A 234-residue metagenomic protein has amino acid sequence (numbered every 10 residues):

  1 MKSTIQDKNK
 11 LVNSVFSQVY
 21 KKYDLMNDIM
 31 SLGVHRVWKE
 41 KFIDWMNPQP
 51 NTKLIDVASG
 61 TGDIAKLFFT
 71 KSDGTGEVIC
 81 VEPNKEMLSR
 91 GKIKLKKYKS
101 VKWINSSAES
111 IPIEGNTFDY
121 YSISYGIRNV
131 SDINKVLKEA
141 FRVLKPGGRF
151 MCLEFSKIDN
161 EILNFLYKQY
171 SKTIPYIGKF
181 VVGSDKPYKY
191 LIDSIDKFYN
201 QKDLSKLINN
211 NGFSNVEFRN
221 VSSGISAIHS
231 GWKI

Functional and structural regions predicted by a protein language model:
M1-D24, Y170-S171, V181: N-terminal, positively charged/glycine-rich alpha-helical extensions of SAM-dependent methyltransferases
K10-L11, V81, L153-L207, N211 (+1 more regions): C-terminal alpha-helical "lid/dimerization" subdomain adjacent to the S-adenosyl-L-methionine
Y23, Y121-S122: Hydrophobic beta-strand segment of the Class I
L32-T52, L67: Conserved alpha-helix/loop element of class I SAM-dependent methyltransferases that forms part of the SAM/SAH-binding
K53-S110: Class I SAM-dependent methyltransferase SAM/SAH-binding core
E109-Y121: A short acidic, Gly/Pro-enriched loop at the edge of an enzyme's catalytic core that lines a small-molecule cofactor
N134-R149: A short glycine-rich, Lys/Arg-flanked "PGG" loop and its adjoining helix->strand segment in the class I
S205, N211-I234: Core SAM-dependent methyltransferase catalytic element
